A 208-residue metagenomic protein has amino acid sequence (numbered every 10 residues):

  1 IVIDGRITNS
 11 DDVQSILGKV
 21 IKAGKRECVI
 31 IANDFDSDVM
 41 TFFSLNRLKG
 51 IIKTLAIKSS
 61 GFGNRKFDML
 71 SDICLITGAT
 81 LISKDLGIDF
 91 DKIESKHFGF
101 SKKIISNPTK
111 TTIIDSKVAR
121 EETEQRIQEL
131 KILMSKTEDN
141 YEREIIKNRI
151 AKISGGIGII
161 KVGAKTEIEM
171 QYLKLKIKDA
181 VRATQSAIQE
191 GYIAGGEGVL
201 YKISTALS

Functional and structural regions predicted by a protein language model:
I1-S208: Core, soluble structural subunits of large cytosolic macromolecular machines
